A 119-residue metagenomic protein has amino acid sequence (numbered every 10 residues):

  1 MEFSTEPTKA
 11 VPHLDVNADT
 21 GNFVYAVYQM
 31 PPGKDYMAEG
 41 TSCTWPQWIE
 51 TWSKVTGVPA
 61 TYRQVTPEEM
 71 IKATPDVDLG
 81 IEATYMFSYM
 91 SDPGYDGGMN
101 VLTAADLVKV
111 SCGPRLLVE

Functional and structural regions predicted by a protein language model:
M1-T61, M70, P75-L79: Oxidoreductase cofactor-interface core, primarily capturing Rossmann-like NAD(P)-dependent enzymes
R63-V65: Conserved beta-strand termini and adjacent loop/short-helix elements that scaffold enzyme active sites in alpha/beta
P67-E119: A hydrophobic C-terminal alpha-helical subdomain
